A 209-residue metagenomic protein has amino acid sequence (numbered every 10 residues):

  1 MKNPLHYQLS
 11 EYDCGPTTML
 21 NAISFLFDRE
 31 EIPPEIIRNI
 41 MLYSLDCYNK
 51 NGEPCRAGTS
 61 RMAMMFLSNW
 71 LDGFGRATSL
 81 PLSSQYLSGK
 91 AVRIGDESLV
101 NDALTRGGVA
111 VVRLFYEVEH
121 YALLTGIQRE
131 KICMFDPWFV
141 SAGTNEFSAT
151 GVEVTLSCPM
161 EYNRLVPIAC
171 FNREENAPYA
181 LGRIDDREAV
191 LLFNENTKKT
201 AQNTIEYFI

Functional and structural regions predicted by a protein language model:
M1-S88, I205: Cysteine-nucleophile protease catalytic domains, especially the papain-like/related folds used in DUB/UBL proteases
D28-R38, R56-A63, G95-E97, R106 (+3 more regions): General structural signal for secondary-structure boundaries
K50-P54, G89-A91, T144-T150: Short, flexible/disordered intra-domain loops and linkers
C55-T59, V92, Y116, D186: Alpha-helix N-cap/loop-to-helix boundary motif
M64-W70, D96-N101, N176-Y179: Intrinsically disordered, low-complexity boundary segments flanking structured domains
L67-L82, V112-I127, A149-M160: Hydrophobic transmembrane alpha-helix bundles
Q85-F139, G143: Active-site-adjacent substructure of cysteine-protease-like catalytic cores
T105, I127-I209: Noncatalytic regulatory segments and standalone regulatory/sensor domains
